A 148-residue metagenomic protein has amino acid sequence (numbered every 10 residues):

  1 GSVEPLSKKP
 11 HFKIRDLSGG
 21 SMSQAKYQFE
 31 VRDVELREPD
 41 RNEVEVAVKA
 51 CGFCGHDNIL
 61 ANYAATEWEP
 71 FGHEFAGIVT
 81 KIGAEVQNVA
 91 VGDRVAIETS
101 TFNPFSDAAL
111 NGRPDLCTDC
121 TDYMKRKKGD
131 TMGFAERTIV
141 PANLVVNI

Functional and structural regions predicted by a protein language model:
G1-H11, D93-A96, L110-R113: Conserved long hydrophobic alpha-helices within structured protein cores
V3-Y27: Charged, glycine/proline-rich intrinsically disordered loops and linkers
Q24, E35-L36, T66-G72, K125-D130 (+1 more regions): Short Gly/Pro-enriched turn/cap motifs at secondary-structure boundaries
K26-V31, L60, K128: Short gly/ser/thr-rich secondary-structure transition/capping motifs
V31-L36, A76-I78, R137-I139, V145: Conserved hydrophobic/aromatic beta-strand scaffold that supports enzyme active sites
E35-G52, L60-L110: Glycine-rich beta-strand-centered segment in the early N-terminal region that forms part of a ligand/cofactor-binding
G55: Helix-loop element at the rim of GNAT/NAT acetyltransferase active sites that forms part of the acceptor-substrate
N103-I148: NAD(P)H dinucleotide-binding glycine-rich loop of Rossmann-like/cofactor-binding domains, especially the beta1-alpha1
